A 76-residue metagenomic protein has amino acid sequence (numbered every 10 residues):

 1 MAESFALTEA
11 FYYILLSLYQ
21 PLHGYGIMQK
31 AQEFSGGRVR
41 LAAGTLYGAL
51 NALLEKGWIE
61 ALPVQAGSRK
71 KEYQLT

Functional and structural regions predicted by a protein language model:
A2-T45, A66: N-terminal helix-turn-helix DNA-binding core of bacterial DNA-binding proteins
S17, Y73-T76: Active-site-adjacent beta-strand anchor residues
L46-L53: Basic amphipathic alpha-helical segments that dock to polyanions
L54-R69, Q74: Beta-hairpin "wing" of winged helix-turn-helix
